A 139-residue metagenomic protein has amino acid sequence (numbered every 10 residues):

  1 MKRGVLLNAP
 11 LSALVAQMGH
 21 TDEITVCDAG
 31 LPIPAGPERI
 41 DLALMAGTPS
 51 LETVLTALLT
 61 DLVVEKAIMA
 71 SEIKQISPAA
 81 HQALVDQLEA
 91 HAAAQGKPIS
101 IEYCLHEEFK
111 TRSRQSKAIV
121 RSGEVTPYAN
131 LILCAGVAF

Functional and structural regions predicted by a protein language model:
M1-L44: Long, hydrophobic N-terminal alpha-helical segment
R3, A9-P10, C27-A29, L42 (+4 more regions): Fold-independent oxyanion-binding glycine-rich loops and adjacent beta-strand/coil segments at enzyme active sites
L7, A16-M18, P32-I33, L59-D61 (+2 more regions): Solvent-exposed alpha-helices and their adjacent loops that cap or buttress functional pockets in soluble metabolic
P10-Q17, T53, A57-T60, A83 (+1 more regions): Alpha-helical scaffold segments in soluble metabolic enzymes
L11, T21-D22, V64, Q115-K117 (+1 more regions): Short, surface-exposed beta-edge/turn micro-motifs
C27, A35-E38, L51, A80 (+1 more regions): Short, glycine/acidic-enriched capping/hinge loops at junctions between secondary-structure elements
P32-P34, L42-K66, I76-Q87, A93-G96: Feature captures the catalytic cores and cofactor-binding loops of soluble hydro-lyases/lyases that act on carboxylate
A80-Q82, D86-F139: Glycine-rich, aromatic-bearing surface loops/beta-hairpins
